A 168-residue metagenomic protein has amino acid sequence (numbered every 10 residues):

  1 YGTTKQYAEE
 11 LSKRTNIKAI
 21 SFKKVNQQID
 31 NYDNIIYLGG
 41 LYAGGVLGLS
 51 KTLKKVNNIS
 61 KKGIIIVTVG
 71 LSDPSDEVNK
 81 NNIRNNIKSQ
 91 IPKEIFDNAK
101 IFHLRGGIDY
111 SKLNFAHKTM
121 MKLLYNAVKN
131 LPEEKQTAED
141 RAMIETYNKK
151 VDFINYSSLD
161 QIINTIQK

Functional and structural regions predicted by a protein language model:
Y1-T15: N-terminal beta1-alpha1 ligand-phosphate binding loop
T4, Q28, G45-V46: Short, well-ordered alpha-helical microsegments
S12, N16, D30, F96: Short conserved AdoMet
N16-Q27: A short, well-structured beta->alpha microelement
Q28-I29, N58: Short, flexible hinge/linker loops that cap or flank conserved catalytic cores
I29-I35: Short acidic/histidine-rich motifs immediately flanking catalytic phosphotransfer sites in two-component signaling
N34, G44-K168: FMN-binding flavodoxin-like domain, especially the glycine-rich phosphate-binding loop
G40-L41: Short glycine-/small-residue-rich Rossmann-like dinucleotide-binding loops
